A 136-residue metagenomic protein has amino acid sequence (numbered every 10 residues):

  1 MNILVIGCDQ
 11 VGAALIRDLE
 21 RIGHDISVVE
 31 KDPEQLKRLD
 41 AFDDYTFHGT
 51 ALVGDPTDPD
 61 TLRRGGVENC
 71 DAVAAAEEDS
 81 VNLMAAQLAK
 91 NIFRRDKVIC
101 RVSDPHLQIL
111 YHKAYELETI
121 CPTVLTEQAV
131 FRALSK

Functional and structural regions predicted by a protein language model:
M1-K136: Cytosolic regulatory regions of ion transport systems
